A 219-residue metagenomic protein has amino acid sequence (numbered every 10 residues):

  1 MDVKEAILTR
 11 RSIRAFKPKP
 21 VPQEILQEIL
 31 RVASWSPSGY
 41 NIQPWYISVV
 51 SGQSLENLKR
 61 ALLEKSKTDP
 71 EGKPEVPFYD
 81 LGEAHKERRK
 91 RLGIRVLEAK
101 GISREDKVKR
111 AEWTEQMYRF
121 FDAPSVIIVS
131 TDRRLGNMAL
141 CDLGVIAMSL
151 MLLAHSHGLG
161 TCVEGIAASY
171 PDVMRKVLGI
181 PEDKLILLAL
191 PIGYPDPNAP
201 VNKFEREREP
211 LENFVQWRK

Functional and structural regions predicted by a protein language model:
M1-K219: Acidic, surface-exposed loops and disordered segments
